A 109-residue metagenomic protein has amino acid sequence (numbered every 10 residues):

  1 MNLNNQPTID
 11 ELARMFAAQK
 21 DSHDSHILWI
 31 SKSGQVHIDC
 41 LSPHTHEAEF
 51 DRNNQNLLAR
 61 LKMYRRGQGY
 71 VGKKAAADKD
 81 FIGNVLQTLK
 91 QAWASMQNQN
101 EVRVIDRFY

Functional and structural regions predicted by a protein language model:
M1-N5, I105-Y109: Non-Sec secretion/translocation targeting segments of pathogen effectors
N2-D21: Negatively charged, low-complexity tracts enriched in Asp/Glu with abundant Ser/Thr
S22-H26: Short, surface-exposed beta-edge/turn micro-motifs
S33-Q91: Acidic, low-complexity, intrinsically disordered interaction modules
L86-Q97, V102-I105: N-terminal non-globular leader segments, chiefly Sec-dependent signal peptides
